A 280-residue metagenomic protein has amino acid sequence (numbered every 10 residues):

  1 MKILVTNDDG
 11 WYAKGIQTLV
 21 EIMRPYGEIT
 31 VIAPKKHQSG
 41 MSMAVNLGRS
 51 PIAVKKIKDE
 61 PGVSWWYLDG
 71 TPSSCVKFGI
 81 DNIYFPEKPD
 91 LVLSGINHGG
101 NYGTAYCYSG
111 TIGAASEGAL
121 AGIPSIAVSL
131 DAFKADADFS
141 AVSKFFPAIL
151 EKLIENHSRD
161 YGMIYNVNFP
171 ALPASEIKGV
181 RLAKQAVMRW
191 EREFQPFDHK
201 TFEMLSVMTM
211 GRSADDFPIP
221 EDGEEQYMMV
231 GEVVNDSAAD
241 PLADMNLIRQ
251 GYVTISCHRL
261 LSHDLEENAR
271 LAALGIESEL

Functional and structural regions predicted by a protein language model:
I3, K14-N82, K88: A cross-family phosphate/adenosyl-ligand binding-site feature
I32-P34, S94-N97, V128-S129, V167-P170 (+1 more regions): Short beta-strand segments
L91: Short, Asp-centered acidic motifs that coordinate Mg2+ and/or phosphate in catalytic or ligand-binding sites
G100-S109: Glycine/threonine-rich flexible loop motifs
A114-G118: Hydrophobic/aromatic ligand-binding patch that stacks against planar heteroaromatic rings of cofactors or nucleotides
I126-K152: Short, glycine-/small-residue-rich phosphate/pyrophosphate-handling segment
N156-D160, N166-L280: C-terminal accessory domains and tails appended to enzymatic cores
